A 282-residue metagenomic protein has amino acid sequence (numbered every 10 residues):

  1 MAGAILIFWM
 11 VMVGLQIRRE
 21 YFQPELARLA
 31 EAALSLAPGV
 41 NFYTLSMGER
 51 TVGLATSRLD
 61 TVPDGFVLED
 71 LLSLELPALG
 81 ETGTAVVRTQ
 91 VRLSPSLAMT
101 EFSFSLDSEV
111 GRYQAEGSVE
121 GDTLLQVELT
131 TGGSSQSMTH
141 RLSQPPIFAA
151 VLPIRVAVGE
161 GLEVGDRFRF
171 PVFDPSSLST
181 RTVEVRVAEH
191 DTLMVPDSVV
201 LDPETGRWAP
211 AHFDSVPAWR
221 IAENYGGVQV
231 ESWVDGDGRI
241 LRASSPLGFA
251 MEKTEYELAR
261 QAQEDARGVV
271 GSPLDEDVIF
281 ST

Functional and structural regions predicted by a protein language model:
M1-T123, L129-S143, E160-T282: Acidic, serine/threonine-rich low-complexity disordered tracts
F148-A149, V156-V158: An acidic-aromatic pocket/loop used at catalytic or ligand-binding sites
